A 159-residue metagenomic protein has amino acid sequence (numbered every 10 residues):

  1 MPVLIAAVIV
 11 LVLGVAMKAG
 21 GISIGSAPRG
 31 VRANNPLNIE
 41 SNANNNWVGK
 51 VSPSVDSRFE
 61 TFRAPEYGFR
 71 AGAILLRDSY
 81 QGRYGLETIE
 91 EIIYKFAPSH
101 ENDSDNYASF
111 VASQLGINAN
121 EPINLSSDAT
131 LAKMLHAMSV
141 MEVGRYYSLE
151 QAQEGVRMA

Functional and structural regions predicted by a protein language model:
M1-I9: Membrane-penetrating hydrophobic segments
L11-A159: Cell-wall polysaccharide-cleaving catalytic domain and substrate-binding groove, primarily in peptidoglycan/chitin
